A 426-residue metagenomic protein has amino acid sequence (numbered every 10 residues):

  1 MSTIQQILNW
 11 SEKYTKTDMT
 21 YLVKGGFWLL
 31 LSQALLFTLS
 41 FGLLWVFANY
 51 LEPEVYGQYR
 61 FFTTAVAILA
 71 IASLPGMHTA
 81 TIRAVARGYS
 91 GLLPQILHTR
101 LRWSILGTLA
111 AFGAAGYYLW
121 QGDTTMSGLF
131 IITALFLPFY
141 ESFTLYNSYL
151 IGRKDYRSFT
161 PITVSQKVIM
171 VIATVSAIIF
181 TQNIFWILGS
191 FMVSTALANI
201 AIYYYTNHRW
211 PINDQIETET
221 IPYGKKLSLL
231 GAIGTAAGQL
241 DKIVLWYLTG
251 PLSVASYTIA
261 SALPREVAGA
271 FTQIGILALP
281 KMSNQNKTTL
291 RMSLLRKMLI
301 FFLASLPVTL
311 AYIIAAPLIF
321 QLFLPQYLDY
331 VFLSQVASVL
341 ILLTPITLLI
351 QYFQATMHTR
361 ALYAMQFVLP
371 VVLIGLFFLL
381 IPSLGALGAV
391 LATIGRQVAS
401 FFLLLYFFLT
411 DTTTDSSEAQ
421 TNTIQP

Functional and structural regions predicted by a protein language model:
I4-Q5, D18-P75, F112, F191 (+4 more regions): Signature of the first transmembrane helix
Q6-D18, R157-I162, I184-W186, S190-F191 (+4 more regions): Interhelical loop/hinge segments that connect adjacent transmembrane helices in multipass membrane
K24-L36, S40, F62, A67-G116 (+2 more regions): Membrane-water interface segments that mark the loop-to-transmembrane alpha-helix transition
G25-S40, S165-Q166, I187-I202, T206 (+2 more regions): Transmembrane helical elements of multi-pass membrane transporters/channels
S40, L44, I71-Y89, G152 (+2 more regions): Helix-loop junctions and terminal segments of transmembrane helices in multi-pass membrane transport/translocation
P53, Y117-T133, I314-L342, L387: Interfacial segments at transmembrane-helix termini and the short loops linking adjacent helices
R83-S90, F139-I162, I341-Q366: Membrane-interface junctions at transmembrane-helix termini in multi-pass inner-membrane proteins
S127-A134, T160-H208, S261, A386-T410: Hydrophobic alpha-helical transmembrane segments
